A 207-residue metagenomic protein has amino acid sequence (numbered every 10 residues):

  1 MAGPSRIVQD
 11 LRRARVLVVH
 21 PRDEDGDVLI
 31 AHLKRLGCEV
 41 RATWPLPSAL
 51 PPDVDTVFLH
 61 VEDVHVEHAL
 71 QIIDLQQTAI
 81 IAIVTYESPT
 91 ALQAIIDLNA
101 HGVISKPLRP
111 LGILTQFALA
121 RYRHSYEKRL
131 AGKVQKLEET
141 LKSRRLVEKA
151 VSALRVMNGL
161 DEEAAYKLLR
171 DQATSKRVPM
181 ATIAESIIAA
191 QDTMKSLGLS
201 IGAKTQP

Functional and structural regions predicted by a protein language model:
M1-R15, R22: Non-catalytic signal-transmission and effector/linker regions of two-component phosphorelay proteins
I30-T56, V61-H68: A short, well-structured beta->alpha microelement
H32, I113-S125: Receiver (REC) domain switch/output surface
V57, Q77-E87: A short, hydrophobic beta-strand element within the central beta-sheet of small alpha/beta folds
V66-Q76: Short amphipathic alpha-helix used as the core "switch/output" element in two-component signaling
T90, L108-F117: C-terminal output helix
Q135-P207: C-terminal output/effector regions of signal-responsive regulators
